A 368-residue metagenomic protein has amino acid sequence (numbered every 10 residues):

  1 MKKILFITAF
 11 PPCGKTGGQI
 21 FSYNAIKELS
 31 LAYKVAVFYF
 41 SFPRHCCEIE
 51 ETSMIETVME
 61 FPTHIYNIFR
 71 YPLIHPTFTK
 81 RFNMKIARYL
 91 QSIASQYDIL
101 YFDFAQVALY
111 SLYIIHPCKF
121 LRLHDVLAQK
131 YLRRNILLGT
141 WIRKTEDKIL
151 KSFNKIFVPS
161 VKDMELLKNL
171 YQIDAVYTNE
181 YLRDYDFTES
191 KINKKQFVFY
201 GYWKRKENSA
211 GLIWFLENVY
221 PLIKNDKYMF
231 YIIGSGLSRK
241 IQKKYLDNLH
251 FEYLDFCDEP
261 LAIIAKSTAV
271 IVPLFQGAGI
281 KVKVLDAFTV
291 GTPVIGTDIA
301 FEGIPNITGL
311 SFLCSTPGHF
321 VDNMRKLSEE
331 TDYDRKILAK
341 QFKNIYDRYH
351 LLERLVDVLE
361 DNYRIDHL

Functional and structural regions predicted by a protein language model:
M1-E50, S95: N-terminal subdomain of nucleotide-sugar transferases
F21-N24, Y181-K244, Y253-P260, A265: Conserved catalytic-core segment of nucleotide-activated headgroup transferases in glycan assembly
N24-A25, R88-Q91, L127, I136-I156: Membrane-proximal helix-turn-helix segments that form the acceptor-binding/catalytic region of lipid-linked
I114-L132: Active-site proximal beta-strand in glycosyltransferases
F120, D147-F187: Donor nucleotide-sugar binding/catalytic pocket of nucleotide-sugar-dependent glycosyltransferases
N154, A265-G279, V290-T292: Acidic donor-binding loop of glycosyltransferase active sites
K283-T289, P293-T297: Short hydrophobic beta-strand element within catalytic cores of glycosyltransferases and related nucleotide-activated
T331-R364: A charged, aromatic-enriched C-terminal amphipathic alpha-helix characteristic of glycosyltransferases across folds
